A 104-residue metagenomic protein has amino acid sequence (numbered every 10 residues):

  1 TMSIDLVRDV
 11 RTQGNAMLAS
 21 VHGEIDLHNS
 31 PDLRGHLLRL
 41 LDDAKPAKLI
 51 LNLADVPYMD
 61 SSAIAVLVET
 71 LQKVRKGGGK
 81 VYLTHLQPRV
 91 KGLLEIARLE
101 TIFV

Functional and structural regions predicted by a protein language model:
T1-S20: Short beta-strand/loop segment at the start of cytosolic alpha/beta domains
E24-F103: Amphipathic alpha-helical interaction surfaces in cytosolic regulatory modules
